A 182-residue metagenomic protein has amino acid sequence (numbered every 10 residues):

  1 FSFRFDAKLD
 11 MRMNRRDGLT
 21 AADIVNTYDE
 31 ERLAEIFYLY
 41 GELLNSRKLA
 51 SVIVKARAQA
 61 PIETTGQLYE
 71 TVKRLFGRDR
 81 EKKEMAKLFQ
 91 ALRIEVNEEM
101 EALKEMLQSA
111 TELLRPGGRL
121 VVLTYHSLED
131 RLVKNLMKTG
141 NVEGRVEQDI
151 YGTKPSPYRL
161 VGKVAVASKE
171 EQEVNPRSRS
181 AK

Functional and structural regions predicted by a protein language model:
F1-K182: S-adenosyl-L-methionine-dependent methyltransferase catalytic core, i.e., the SAM/SAH-binding region
